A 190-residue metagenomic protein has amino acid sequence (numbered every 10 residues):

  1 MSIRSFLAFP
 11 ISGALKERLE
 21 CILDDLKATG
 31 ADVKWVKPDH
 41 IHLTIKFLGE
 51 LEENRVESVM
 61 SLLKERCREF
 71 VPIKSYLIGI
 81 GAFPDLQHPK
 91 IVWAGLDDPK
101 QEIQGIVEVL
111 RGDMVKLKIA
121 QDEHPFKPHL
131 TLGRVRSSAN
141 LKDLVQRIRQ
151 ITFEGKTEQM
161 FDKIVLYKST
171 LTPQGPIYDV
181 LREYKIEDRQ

Functional and structural regions predicted by a protein language model:
M1-Q190: Histidine-dependent nucleotide/RNA phosphoesterase domain, centered on the 2H-phosphoesterase fold with its duplicated
